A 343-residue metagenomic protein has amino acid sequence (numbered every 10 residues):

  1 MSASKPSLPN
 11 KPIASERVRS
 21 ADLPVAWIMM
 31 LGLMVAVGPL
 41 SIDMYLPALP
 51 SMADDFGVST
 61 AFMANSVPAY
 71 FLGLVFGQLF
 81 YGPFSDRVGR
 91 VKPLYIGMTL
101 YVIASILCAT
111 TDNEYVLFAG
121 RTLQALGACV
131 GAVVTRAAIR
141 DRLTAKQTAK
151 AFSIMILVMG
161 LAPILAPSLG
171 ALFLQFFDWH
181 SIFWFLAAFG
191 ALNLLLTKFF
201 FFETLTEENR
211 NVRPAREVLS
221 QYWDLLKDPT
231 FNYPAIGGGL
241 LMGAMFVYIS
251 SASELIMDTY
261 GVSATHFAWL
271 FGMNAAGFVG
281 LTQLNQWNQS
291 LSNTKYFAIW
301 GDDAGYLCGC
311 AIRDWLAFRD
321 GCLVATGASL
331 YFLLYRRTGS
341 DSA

Functional and structural regions predicted by a protein language model:
K11-S20, T204-A235: Juxtamembrane intracellular "pre-TM" segments in multi-pass secondary transporters
A48-G77: Extracellular/periplasmic helix-loop-helix junction of adjacent transmembrane segments in MFS-like secondary
D55-G57, G89, T110-V116, G127 (+2 more regions): Helix-breaking motifs and short loop linkers at transmembrane-helix boundaries and internal kinks in secondary membrane
F76-Y115: Conserved MFS/SLC helix-loop-helix module at the cytosolic interface between two early adjacent transmembrane helices
L100-L107, Y115-L123, L323-S329: Paired small-residue
D112, V116, A145, S153-F199: Helix-loop-helix hairpin linking two adjacent transmembrane segments in secondary transporters
G120-L161: Cytoplasmic helix-loop-helix junction between adjacent transmembrane helices in 12-TM secondary transporters
F297-G339: C-terminal transmembrane helical hairpin of 12-TM major facilitator-type secondary transporters
